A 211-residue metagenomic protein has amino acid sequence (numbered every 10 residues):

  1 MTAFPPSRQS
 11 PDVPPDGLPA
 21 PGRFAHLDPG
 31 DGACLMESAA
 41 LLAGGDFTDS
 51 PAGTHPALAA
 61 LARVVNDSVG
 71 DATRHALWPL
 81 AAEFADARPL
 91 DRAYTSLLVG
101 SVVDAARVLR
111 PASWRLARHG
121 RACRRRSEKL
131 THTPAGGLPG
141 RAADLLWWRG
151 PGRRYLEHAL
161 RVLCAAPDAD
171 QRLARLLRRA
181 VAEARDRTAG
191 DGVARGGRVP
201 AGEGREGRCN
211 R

Functional and structural regions predicted by a protein language model:
T2-W78: N-terminal, leucine/charged-rich tether regions that mediate assembly and partner docking in large macromolecular
F47-G204, R208-R211: Structured binding/interaction patches within domain cores
